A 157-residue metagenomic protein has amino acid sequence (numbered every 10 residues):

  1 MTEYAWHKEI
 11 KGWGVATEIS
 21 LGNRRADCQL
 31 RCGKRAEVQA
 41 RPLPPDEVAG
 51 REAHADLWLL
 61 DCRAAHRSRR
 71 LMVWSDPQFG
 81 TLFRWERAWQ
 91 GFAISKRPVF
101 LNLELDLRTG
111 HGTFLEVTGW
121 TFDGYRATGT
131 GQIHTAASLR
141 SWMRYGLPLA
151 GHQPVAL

Functional and structural regions predicted by a protein language model:
M1-N23, L30: Acidic-basic catalytic patches of nuclease active cores, encompassing PD-(D/E)XK and other metal-cofactor nuclease
E18, E47, E116: Short histidine-centered beta-strand/loop micro-motifs that create catalytic or ligand/metal-coordination sites
N23-R25, K96: Short beta-strand-initiation
C28-P44, A55: Conserved catalytic cores of phosphodiester-cleaving nucleases, focusing on short active-site segments
G33-R35, D56-D61, P98-V99: Hydrophobic beta-strand segments of well-ordered beta-sheets in folded domains
A36, H54-L57, P77-G80: Short, low-complexity, polar/charged sequence segments that are solvent-exposed and flexible
P42-M72: Mg2+/Mn2+-dependent nuclease catalytic core
R63-L157: Non-catalytic C-terminal interaction segments of nucleic acid-processing enzymes
